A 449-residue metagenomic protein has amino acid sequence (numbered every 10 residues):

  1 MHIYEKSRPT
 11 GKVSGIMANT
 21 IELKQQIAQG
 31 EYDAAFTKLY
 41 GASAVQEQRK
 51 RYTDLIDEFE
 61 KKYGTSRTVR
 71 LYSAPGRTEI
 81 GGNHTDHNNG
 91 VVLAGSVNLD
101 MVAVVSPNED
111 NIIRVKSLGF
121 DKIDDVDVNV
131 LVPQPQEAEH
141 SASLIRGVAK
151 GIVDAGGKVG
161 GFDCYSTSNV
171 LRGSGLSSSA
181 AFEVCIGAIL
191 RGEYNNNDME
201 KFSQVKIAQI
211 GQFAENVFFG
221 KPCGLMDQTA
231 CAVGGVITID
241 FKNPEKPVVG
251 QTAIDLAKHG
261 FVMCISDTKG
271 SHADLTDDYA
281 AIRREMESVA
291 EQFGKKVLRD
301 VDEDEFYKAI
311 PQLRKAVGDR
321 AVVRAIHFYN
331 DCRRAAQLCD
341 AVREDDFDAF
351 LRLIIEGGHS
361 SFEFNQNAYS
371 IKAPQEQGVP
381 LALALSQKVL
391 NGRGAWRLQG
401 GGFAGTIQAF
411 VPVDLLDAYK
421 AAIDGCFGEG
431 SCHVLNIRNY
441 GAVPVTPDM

Functional and structural regions predicted by a protein language model:
Y4-E5, G11-R77, V102, S106-A138 (+2 more regions): C-terminal nucleotide
V91-D110, V233: Structural signature of FAD isoalloxazine-binding scaffolds in flavoprotein oxidoreductases
S96-V97, L176-N196, V411: DPxDG-like acidic metal-binding loop motif
D125-K158, D163-V170: Hydrophobic alpha-helical hairpins/lids featuring a short glycine-rich hinge
D154-F162, L190-I207, V413-C426: Phosphate-handling active-site elements
D198-P247, G357, L383-V389, W396-Q399: Alpha/beta catalytic cores of group-transfer enzymes, especially the acyltransferase/condensing modules of polyketide
